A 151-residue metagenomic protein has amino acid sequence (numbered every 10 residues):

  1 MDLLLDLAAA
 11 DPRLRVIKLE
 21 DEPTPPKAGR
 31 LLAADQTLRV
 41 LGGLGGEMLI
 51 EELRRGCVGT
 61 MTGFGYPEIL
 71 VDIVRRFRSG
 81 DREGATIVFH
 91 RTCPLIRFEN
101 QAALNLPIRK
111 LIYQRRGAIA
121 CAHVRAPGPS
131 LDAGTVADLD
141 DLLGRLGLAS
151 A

Functional and structural regions predicted by a protein language model:
M1-C93, F98-Q101: Catalytic alpha/beta core domains of metabolic enzymes, predominantly
T37-L41, L111, G128: Helix-coil boundary/capping segments in enzymes
L53, P94-A126: Conserved short secondary-structure transition element at the edge of the structured enzyme core that lines
G59, S79-D81, Y113, A120 (+1 more regions): Short alpha-helix boundary/capping motifs
T62-F64, G80-A85, L106-R109, D140-L146: Short, structured secondary-structure boundary patches
V71, H90-C93, P107-L111, A137: A generic structural signal for well-ordered alpha-helical surface patches
A118-A151: Flexible C-terminal active-site loop/helix
